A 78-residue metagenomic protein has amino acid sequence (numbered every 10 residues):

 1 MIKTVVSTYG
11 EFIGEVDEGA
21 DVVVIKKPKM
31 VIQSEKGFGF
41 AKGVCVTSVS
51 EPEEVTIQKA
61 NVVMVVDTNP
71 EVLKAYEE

Functional and structural regions predicted by a protein language model:
M1-E78: Conserved RNA-binding domains used in RNP assembly and mRNA/RNA metabolism
